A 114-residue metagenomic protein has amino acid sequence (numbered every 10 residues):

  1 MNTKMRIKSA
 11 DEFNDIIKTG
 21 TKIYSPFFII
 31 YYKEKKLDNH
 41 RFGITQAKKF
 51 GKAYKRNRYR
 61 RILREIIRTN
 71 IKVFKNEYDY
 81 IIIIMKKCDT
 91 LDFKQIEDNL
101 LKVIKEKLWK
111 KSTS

Functional and structural regions predicted by a protein language model:
M1-S114: Positively charged, solvent-exposed patches that mediate nucleic-acid binding
